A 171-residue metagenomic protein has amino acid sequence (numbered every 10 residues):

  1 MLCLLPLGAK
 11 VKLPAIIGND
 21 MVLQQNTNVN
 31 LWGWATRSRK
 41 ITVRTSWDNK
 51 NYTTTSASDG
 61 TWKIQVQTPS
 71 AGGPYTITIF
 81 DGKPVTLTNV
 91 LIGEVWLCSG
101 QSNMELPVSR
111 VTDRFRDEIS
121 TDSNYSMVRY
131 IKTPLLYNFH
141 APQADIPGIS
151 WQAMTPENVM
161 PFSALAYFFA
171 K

Functional and structural regions predicted by a protein language model:
M1-K12: Bacterial Sec-dependent N-terminal signal peptides
K10-K171: Cell-envelope and extracellular/periplasmic
